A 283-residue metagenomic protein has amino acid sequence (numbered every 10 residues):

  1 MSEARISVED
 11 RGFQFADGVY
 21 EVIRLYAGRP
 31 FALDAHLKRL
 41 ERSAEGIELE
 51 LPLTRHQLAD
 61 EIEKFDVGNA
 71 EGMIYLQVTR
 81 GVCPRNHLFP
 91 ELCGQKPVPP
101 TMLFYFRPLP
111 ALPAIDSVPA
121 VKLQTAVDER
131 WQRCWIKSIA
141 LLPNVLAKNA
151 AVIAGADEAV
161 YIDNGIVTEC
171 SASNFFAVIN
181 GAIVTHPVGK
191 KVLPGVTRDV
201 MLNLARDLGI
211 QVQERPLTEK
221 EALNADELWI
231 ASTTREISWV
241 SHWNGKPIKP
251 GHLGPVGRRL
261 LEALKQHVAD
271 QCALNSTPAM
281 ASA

Functional and structural regions predicted by a protein language model:
M1-A159, N164-I166, G189, L193 (+1 more regions): Conserved alpha/beta cores of soluble small-molecule-handling proteins
I162, I166-V188, P194: Glycine- and Gly-Pro-enriched alpha-helical subdomains that act as flexible, kink-prone "lid/hinge" or packing modules
T197-R198: Secondary-structure junction motif
